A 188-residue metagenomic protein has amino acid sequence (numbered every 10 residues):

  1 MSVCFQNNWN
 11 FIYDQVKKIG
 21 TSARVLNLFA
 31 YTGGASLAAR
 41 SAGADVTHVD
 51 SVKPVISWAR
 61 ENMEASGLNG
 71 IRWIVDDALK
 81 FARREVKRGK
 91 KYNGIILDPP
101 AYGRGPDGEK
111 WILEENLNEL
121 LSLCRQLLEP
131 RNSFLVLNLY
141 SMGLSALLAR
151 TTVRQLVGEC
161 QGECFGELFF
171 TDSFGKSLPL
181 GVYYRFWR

Functional and structural regions predicted by a protein language model:
M1-G20: SAM-dependent Rossmann-like transferase core, predominantly class I methyltransferases with a strong bias toward
G20-Y31: Conserved class I S-adenosyl-L-methionine
T32-A44: Conserved SAM-binding loop of SAM-dependent methyltransferases across substrates and taxa, primarily the Class I
D45-D50: Conserved SAM-binding motif I beta-strand of class I
V52-I96: S-adenosyl-L-methionine
P54-V55, V75, N93-L123: Mobile active-site "lid"/loop adjacent to the S-adenosyl-L-methionine
L123, L128-L135: Short glycine-dipeptide loop
N132-R188: C-terminal catalytic and target-recognition region of SAM-dependent MTase-like enzymes, primarily methyltransferases
